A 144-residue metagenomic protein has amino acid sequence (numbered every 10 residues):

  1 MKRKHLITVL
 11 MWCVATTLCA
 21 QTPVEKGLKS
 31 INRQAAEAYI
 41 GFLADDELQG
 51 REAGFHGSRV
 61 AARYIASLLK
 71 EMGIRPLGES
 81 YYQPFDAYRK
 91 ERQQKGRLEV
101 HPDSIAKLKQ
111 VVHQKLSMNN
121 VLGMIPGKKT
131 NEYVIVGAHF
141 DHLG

Functional and structural regions predicted by a protein language model:
M1-P23: Bacterial Sec-dependent N-terminal signal peptides
C13, P23-K26, A38, L43 (+2 more regions): Residue-level signal for pocket-adjacent positions within structured domains
V24-S30, L122, P126-G127: An acidic intrinsically disordered interaction segment
K26-G54: Mature N-terminal segment immediately following signal peptide/propeptide cleavage in secreted/periplasmic
S30, G41, E47, S80-P84 (+2 more regions): Residue-level preference for alpha-helix termini and adjacent loops
L43, L69, V111-L143: Acidic/His- and Gly-rich active-site-bordering loop/insert found across diverse amide/peptide-bond hydrolases
R51-M124: A non-catalytic alpha/beta surface segment that caps or lines the substrate-entry region of metallo-dependent hydrolase
